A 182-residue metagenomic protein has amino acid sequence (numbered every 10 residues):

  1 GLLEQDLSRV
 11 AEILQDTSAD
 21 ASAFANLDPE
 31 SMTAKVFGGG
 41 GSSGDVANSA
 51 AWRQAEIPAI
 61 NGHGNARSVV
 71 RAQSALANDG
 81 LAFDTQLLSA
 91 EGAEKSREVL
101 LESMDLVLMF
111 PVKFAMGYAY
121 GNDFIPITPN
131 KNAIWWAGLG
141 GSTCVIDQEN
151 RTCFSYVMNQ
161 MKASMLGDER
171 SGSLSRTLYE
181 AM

Functional and structural regions predicted by a protein language model:
G1-M182: Catalytic loop of the DD-peptidase/beta-lactamase superfamily, centered on the K-T-G motif and neighboring
